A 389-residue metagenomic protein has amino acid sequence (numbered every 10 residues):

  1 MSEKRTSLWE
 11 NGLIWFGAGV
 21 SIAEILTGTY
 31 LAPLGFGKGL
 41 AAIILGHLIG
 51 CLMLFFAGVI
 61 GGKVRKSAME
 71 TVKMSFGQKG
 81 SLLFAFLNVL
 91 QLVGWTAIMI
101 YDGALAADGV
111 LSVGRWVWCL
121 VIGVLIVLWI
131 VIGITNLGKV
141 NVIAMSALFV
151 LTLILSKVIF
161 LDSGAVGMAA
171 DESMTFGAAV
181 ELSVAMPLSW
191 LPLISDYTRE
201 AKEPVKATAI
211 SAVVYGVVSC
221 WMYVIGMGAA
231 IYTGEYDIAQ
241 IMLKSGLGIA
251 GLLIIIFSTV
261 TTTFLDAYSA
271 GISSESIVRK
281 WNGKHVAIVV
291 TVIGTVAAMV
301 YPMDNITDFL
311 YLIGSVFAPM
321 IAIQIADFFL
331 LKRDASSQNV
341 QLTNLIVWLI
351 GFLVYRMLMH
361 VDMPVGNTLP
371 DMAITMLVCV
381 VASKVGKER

Functional and structural regions predicted by a protein language model:
M1-K38, N136, T175-V180, P192 (+2 more regions): Membrane-interface "cap" regions at the ends of multi-pass membrane proteins
I14-A18, F84-V89, V110-I132, M145-S156 (+3 more regions): Transmembrane alpha-helical segments of multi-pass small-molecule transport proteins
T29-G58, G80-L82, Y215, P370 (+1 more regions): Extracellular loop-to-transmembrane helix junctions
T29-P33, V59, I98, D102-V110 (+5 more regions): Membrane-water interface regions at transmembrane-helix termini and the short interhelical loops of multi-pass membrane
I44-F76, L83-V89, S383-K387: Juxtamembrane transmembrane-helix boundary signature
G80-V113, V260-S276, P319: Hydrophobic transmembrane alpha-helices that form the core helical bundles of multi-pass secondary transporters
V117-I159, A170-D171, T208-Y215, L310-A322 (+1 more regions): Membrane-interface loop-to-helix entry segments
D171, I323-R389: C-terminal membrane-solvent junction of multi-pass transporters and transport-like membrane proteins
